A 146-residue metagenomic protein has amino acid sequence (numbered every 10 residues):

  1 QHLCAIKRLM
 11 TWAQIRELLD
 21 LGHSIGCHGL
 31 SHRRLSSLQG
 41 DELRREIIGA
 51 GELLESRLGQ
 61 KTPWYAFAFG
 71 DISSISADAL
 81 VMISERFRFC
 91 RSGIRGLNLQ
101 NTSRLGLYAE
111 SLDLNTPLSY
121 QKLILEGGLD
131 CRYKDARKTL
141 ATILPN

Functional and structural regions predicted by a protein language model:
Q1-I6, H32-G40: Surface-exposed cleft-lining segments at the edges of enzyme active sites
Q1-L21, L53-S56, K61, F67: Active-site beta->alpha N-cap acidic-glycine motif
T11, S31, S76: Residue-level signal for threonine
L21-G22, R86: Structured helix-beta-strand junction loops
S24-H32: Histidine-centered catalytic micro-motifs
S37-N146: C-terminal active-site subregion of NodB/CE4 polysaccharide deacetylases
